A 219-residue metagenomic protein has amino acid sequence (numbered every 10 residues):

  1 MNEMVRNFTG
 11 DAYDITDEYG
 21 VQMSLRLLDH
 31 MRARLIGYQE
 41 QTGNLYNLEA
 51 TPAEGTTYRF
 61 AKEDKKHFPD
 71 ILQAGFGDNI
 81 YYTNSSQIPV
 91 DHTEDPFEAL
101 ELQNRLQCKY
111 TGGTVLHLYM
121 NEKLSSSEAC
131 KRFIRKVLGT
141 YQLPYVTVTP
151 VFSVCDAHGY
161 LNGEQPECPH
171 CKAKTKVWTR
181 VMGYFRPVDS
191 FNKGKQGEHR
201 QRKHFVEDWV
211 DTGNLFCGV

Functional and structural regions predicted by a protein language model:
N2-V219: Long, C-terminal-biased catalytic regions of enzyme "large/alpha" subunits
